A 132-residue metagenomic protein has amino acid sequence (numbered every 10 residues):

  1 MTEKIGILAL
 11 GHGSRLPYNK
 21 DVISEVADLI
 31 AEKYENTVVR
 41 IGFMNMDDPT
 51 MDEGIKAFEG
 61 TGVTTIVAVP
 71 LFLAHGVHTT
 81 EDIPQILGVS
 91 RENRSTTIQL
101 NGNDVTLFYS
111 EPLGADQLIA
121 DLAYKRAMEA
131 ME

Functional and structural regions predicted by a protein language model:
M1-E132: Active-site-proximal alpha-helix that buttresses catalytic centers in soluble enzyme cores
